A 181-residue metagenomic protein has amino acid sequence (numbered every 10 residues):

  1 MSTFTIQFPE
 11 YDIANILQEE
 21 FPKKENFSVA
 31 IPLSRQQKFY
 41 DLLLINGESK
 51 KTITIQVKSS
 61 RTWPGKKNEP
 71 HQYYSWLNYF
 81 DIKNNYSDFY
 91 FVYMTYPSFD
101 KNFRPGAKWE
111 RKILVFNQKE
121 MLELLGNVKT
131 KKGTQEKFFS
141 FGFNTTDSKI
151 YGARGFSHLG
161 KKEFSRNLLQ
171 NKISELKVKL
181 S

Functional and structural regions predicted by a protein language model:
M1-K38, L43-S181: Mixed-charge (Asp/Glu-Lys/Arg
